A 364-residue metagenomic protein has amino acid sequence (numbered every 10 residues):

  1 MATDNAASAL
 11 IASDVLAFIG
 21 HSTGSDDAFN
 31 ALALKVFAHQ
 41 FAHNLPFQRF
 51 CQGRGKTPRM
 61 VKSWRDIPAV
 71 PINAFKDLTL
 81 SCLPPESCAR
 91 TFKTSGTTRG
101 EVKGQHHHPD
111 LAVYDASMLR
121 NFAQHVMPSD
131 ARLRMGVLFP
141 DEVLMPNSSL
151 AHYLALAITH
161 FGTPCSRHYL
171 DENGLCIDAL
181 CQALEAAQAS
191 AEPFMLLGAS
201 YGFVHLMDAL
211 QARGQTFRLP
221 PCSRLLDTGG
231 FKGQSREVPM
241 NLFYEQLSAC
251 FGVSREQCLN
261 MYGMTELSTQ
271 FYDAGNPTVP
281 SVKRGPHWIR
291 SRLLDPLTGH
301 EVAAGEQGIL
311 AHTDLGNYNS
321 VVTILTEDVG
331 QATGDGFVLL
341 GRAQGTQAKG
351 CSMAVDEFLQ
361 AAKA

Functional and structural regions predicted by a protein language model:
M1-T3, V61-N73, R99-H108, S129-V137 (+2 more regions): Short charge-dense sequence patches
A2-I19, D27-H39, P46, R132-R134 (+2 more regions): Active-site glycine/GP-rich loop and adjacent strand/helix microenvironment that borders small-molecule binding pockets
D27, H39-K93, E101-H107, D115 (+1 more regions): Active-site diphosphate/adenylate-binding microenvironment
P46-G55, S81-A89, V113-M118, V143-L144 (+2 more regions): Short, charge-rich amphipathic segments
C51-R54, P58, R65, A112-V113 (+4 more regions): Residue-level signal for alpha-helical context at structural boundaries
T91-E101, D141, S200, M264-L267 (+1 more regions): Ser/Thr-glycine-rich phosphate-binding loops at phosphate-binding pockets of nucleotides, nucleotide cofactors
T97-T98, H107, Y114, M118-N173: Internal, well-ordered alpha/beta segment that forms a basic, Gly-enriched binding/recognition surface
